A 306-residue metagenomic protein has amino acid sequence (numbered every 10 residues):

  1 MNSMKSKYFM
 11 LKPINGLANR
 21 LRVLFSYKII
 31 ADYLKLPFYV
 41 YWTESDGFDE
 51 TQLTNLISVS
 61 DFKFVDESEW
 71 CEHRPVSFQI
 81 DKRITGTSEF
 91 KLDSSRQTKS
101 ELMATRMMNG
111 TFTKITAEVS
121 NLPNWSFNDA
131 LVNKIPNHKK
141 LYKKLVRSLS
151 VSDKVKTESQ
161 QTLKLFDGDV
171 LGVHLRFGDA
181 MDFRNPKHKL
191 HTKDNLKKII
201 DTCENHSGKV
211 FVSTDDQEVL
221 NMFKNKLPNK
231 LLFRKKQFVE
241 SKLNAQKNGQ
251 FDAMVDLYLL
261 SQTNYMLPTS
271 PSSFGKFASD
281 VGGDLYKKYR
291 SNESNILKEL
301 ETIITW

Functional and structural regions predicted by a protein language model:
S3-K193, K197-I200: Secretory-pathway glycan-assembly enzymes, especially type II membrane glycosyltransferases that use nucleotide-sugar
N15, L21, F25, A253-E299: A donor-sugar binding/catalytic signature common to diverse glycosyltransferases and related nucleotide-sugar
V23-S26, K198, T202, M222-K226 (+2 more regions): A short acidic, amphipathic alpha-helical/loop segment
W42-E50, R290-W306: Charge-dense, low-complexity polyampholytic segments
L56, K226-K235, D284-Y286, I303: Active-site regions of enzymes building and remodeling cell-envelope glycoconjugates
H174-D182, I200-C203, S207-Q246: Catalytic donor nucleotide-activated moiety binding site of glycosyltransferases and closely related
K189, L231-T263: Donor nucleotide-activated moiety binding/catalytic core segment of transferases that use nucleotide-activated donors
